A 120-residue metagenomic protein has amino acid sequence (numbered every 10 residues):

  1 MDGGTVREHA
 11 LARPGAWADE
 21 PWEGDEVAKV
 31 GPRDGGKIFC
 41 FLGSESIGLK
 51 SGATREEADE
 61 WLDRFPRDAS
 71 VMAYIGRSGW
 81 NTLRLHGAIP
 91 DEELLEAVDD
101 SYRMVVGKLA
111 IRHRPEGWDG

Functional and structural regions predicted by a protein language model:
M1-G120: Charge-dense, helix-prone N-terminal extensions
